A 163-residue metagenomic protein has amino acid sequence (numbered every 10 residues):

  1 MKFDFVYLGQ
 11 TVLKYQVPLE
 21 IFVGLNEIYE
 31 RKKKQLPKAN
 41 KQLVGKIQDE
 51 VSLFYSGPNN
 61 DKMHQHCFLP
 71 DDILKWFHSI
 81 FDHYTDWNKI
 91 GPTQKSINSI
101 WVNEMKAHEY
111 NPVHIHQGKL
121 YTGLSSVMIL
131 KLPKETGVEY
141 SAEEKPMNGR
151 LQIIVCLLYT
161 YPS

Functional and structural regions predicted by a protein language model:
M1-T93, H108-P112: Non-heme Fe(II)/2-oxoglutarate
D72-M147, Q152-V155: Conserved double-stranded beta-helix
Y159-S163: Conserved small/polar residues in nucleotide/adenosyl-binding loops
